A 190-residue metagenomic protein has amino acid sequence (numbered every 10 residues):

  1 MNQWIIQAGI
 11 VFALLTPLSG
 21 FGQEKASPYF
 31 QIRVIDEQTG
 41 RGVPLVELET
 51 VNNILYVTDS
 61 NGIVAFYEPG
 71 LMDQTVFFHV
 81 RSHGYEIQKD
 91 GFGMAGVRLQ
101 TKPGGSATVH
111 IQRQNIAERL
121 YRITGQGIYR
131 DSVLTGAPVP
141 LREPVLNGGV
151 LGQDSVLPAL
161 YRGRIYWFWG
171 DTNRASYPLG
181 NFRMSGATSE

Functional and structural regions predicted by a protein language model:
Q7-P17: Bacterial N-terminal signal peptides
T16-F30, I35-E37: Beta-strand-rich domain onsets/edges
E24, G93-N115: Extracellular beta-sheet/turn segments enriched in Thr/Pro/Gly and aliphatic residues
P28-F30, Q38-N52: Short, ordered, surface-exposed loop/turn motifs in non-cytosolic proteins
N52-E68: Short, acidic Ser/Thr/Gly-rich low-complexity loop/linker segments typical of extracellular and cell-surface proteins
L71-R98: A short, solvent-exposed loop/turn motif at the edges and junctions of modular extracellular/periplasmic domains
I111-L151, L160-E190: Beta-rich carbohydrate-recognition and catalytic domains
S155-L157: Conserved beta-strand position repeated once per blade in WD40 beta-propeller domains
